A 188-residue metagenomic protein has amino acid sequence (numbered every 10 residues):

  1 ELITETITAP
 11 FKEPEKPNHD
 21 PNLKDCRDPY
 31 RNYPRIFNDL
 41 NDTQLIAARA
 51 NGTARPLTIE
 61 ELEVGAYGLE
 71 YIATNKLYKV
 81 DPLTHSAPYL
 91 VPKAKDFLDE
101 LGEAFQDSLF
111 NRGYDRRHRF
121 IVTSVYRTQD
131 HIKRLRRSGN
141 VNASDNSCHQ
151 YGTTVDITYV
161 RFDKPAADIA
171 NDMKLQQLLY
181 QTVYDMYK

Functional and structural regions predicted by a protein language model:
L2-N111: Extracytoplasmic cell-surface/polysaccharide-interacting catalytic and binding patches
I72, T123-R127, V160: Active-site-proximal beta-strand/loop segments in catalytic clefts of secreted hydrolases
V80-K93, F120-V122, R161-M173: Second-shell loop/turn segments in exported
L90-F97, L101, R116, H131 (+1 more regions): Stable alpha-helical elements in mature extracytoplasmic
F97-R112, S138, N142, Q181-M186: Structured segments of extracytoplasmic/periplasmic soluble domains in secreted or envelope-associated proteins
Y114-I132: Acidic helix-start/capping segments at beta-turn-to-alpha-helix junctions
Q129-D145: Charged, often glycine-rich, active-site loop that binds/positions anionic groups
N142-K188: Catalytic cores and adjacent binding grooves of peptidoglycan-active enzymes
